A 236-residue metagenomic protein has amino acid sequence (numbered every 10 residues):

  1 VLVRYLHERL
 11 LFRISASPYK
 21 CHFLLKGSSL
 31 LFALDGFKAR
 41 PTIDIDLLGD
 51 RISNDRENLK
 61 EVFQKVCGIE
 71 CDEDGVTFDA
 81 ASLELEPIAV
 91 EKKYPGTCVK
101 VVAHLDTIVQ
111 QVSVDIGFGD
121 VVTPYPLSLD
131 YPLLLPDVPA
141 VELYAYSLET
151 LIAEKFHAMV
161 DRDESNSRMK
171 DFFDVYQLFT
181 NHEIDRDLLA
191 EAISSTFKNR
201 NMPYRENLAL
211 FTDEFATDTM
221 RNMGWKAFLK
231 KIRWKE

Functional and structural regions predicted by a protein language model:
V1-F23, F32-P41, I45, G49-E236: Structured mid-to-C-terminal alpha-helical surface segments
